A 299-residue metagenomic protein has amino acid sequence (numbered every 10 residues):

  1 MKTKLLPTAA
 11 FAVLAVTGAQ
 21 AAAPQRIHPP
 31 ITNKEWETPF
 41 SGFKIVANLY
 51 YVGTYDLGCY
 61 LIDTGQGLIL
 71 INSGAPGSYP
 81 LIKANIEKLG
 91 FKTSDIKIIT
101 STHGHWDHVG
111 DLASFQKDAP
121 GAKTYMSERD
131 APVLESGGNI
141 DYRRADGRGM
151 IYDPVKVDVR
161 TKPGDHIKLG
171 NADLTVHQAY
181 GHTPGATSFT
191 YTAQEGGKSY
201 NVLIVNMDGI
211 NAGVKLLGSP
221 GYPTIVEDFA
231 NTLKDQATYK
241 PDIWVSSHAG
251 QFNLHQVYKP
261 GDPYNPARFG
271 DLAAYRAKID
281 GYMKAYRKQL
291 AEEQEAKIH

Functional and structural regions predicted by a protein language model:
M1-P7: Bacterial N-terminal signal peptides that target proteins for export
T8-T17: Bacterial N-terminal signal peptides
A19-A21: Boundary at the C-terminal end of the N-terminal hydrophobic targeting segment
K34-L89, S188-I210: Conserved beta-strand hairpin/beta-sheet module of binuclear metal-dependent hydrolase folds, prominently
N48, I62, N72, H103 (+6 more regions): Divalent metal-coordination and catalytic microenvironments
L68, A75-G77, V157-D158, H166-L169 (+1 more regions): Metallo-beta-lactamase
G77-P80, E87-H166, Y264: Active-site HxH/HxHxD metal-binding segment of metal-dependent hydrolases
D271-H299: C-terminal regulatory/interaction regions
